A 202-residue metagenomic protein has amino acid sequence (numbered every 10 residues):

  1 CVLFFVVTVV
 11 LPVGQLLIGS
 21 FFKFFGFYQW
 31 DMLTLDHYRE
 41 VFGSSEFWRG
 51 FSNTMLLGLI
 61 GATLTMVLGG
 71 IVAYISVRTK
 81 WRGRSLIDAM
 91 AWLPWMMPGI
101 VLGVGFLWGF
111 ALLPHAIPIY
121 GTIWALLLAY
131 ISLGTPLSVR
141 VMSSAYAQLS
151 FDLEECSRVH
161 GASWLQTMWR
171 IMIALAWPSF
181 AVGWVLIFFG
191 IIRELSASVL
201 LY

Functional and structural regions predicted by a protein language model:
C1-F24, R39-A147, I171-L195, L200-Y202: Membrane-water interface segments at the C-terminal ends of transmembrane alpha-helices in multi-pass inner-membrane
Q29-G43: Short hydrophobic, aromatic-rich alpha-helical segments embedded in or entering the lipid bilayer of multi-pass
D31-T34, A145-E155, W164, W177 (+1 more regions): Transmembrane helix boundary and interhelical loop/hinge segments in multi-pass membrane proteins
G99-I100, D152, G161: Glycine-centered secondary-structure boundary/capping sites
C156-S157, T167, I171: Hydrophobic positions on the alpha-helical face of helix-turn-helix-like DNA-binding modules
H160-A162, A174: Glycine/proline-centered hinge or cleavage motifs at structural transition points of membrane proteins
